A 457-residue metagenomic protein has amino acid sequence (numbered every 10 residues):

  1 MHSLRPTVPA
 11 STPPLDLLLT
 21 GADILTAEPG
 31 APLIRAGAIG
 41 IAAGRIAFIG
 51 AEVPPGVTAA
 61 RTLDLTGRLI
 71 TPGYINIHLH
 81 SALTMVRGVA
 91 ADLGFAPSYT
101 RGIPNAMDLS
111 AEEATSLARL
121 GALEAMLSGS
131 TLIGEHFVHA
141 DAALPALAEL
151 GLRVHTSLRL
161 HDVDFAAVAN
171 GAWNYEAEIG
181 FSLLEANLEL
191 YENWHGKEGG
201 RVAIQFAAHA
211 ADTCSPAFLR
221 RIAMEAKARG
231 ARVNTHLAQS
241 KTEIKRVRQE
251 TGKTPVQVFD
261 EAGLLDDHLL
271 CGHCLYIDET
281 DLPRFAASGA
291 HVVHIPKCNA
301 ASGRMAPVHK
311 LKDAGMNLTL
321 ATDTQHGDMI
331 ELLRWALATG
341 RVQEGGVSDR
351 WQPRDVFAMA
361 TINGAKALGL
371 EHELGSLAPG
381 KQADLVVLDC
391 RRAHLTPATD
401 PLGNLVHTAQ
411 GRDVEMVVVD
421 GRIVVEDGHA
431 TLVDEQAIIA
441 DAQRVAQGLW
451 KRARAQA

Functional and structural regions predicted by a protein language model:
M1-G37, A42, A47, T361-A457: Active-site microenvironment of metallo-dependent hydrolases
P13-T20, P55-P97, R119-L127: Replace "His-x-His-based motif
G73-I77, I133-E135, V154-T156, I204-A208 (+4 more regions): Hydrophobic faces of well-ordered beta-strands that scaffold small-molecule active sites in alpha/beta enzyme cores
M85-S116, L158-G180, K241-H268, H291 (+1 more regions): Active-site gating loops and adjacent loop-to-helix segments of metal-dependent hydrolytic enzymes
R87-L152, L183-G199, A442-V445, R454: Alpha-helical scaffold segments that flank or form the walls of functional sites
G134-F137, Q205-R221, A300-S302, A367-G369: Active-site glycine- and acidic-residue-rich loops that bind and position anionic ligands or nucleotide-like cofactors
P145-L275: Metal-coordinating catalytic core of metallo-dependent amide/deamination hydrolases
E261-H268, H309-R392, T408-A409: His/Asp/Glu-enriched, well-ordered alpha-helical/loop segment that forms or immediately abuts the divalent-metal
